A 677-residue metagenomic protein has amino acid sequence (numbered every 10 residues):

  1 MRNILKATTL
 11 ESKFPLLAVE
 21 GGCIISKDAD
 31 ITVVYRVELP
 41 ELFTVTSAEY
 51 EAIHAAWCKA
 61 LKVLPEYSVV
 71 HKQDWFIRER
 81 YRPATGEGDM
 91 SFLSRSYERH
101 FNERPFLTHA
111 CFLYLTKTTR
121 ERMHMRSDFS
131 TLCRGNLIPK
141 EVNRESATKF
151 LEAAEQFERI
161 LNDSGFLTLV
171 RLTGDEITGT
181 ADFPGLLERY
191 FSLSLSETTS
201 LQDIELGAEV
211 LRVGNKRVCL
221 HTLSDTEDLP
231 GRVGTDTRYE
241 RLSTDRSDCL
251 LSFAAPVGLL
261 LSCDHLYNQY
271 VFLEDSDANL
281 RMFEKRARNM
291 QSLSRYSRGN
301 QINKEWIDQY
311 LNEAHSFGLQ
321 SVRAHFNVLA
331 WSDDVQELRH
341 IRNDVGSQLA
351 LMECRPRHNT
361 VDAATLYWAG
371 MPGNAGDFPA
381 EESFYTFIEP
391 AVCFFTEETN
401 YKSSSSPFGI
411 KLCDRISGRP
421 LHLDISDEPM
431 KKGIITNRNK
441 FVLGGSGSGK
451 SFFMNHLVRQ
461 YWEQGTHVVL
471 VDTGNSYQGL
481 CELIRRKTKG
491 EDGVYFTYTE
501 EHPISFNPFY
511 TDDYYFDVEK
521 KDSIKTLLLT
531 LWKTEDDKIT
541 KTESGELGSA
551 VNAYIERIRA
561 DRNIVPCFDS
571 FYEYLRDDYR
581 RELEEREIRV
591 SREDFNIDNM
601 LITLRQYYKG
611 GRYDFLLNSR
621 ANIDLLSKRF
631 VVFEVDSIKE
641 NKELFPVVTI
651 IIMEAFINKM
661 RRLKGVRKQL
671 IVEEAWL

Functional and structural regions predicted by a protein language model:
M1-E398: Extended, folded cores of ATP/NTP-driven motor/assembly subunits in large transport and secretion machines
C23-A29, N102-L107, S316-S321, C413-R415 (+3 more regions): Short glycine/proline-enriched loop/turn "hinge" motifs that connect secondary-structure elements and lie
I31, C111, H467, R629 (+1 more regions): The start of beta-strands in P-loop NTPase/AAA+ ATPase cores
V37-V45, P139, R323-W331, I435-G447 (+4 more regions): Glycine- and acidic
P40, S47-V63, L261, C354-R355 (+4 more regions): P-loop NTPase motor domains
S47, A55-K62, Q73, P407-T497: Glycine-rich phosphate-binding loop of nucleotide-binding enzymes
H54, C58-L61, L151-E158, N162 (+9 more regions): Short, well-ordered alpha-helical packing segments
K140-N143, A147, S297-N300, W331 (+9 more regions): Hydrophobic alpha-helical scaffolding
